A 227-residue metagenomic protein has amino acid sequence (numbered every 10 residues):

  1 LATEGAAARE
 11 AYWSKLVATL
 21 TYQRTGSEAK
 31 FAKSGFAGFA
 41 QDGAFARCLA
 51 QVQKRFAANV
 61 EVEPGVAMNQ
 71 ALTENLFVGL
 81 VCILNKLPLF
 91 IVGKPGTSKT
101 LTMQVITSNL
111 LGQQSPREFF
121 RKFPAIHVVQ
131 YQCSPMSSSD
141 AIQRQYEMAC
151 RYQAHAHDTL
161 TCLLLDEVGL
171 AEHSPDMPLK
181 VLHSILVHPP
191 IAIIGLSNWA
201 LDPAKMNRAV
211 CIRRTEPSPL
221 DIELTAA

Functional and structural regions predicted by a protein language model:
L1-T161: AAA+ P-loop NTPase catalytic core
K86, G96-S98, S134-S138, G169-A171 (+2 more regions): Conserved nucleotide-binding/hydrolysis micro-motifs of P-loop NTPases
L89, V129-Y131, I194, V210-R213: Hydrophobic/aromatic beta-strand patches that form the interior of the parallel beta-sheet core in alpha/beta enzyme
K94-G96, M103-I106, I142-Y146, P175-P178 (+2 more regions): Short coil/turn segments at secondary-structure boundaries
L111-G112, Y146-H155, L160-L196, L201 (+1 more regions): Conserved catalytic/switch belt of AAA+ P-loop NTPases
P116-F119, S197-K205: Short, glycine/polar-rich helix-capping loops at beta-to-alpha or helix-loop-helix junctions that flank or form
K122-P124, V187, K205: Short, structurally constrained coil/turn elements that cap an alpha-helix or connect an alpha-helix to the following
I126-H127, L201-A227: A short helix-turn-beta junction within AAA+ P-loop NTPase domains corresponding to the substrate/partner-engaging
